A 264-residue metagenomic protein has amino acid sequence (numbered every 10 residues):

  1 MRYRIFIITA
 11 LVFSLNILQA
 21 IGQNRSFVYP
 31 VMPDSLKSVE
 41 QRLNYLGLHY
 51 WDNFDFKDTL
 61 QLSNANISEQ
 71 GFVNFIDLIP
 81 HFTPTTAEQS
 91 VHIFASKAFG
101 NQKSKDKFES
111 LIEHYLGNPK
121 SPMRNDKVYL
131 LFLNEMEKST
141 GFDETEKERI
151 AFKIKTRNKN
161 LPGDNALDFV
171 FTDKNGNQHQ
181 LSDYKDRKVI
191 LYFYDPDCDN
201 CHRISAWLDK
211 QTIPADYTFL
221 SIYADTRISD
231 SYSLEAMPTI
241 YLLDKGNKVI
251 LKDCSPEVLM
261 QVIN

Functional and structural regions predicted by a protein language model:
M1-S26: Bacterial Sec-dependent N-terminal signal peptides
I21-D168: Oxidative protein folding and maturation machinery
G163-V170, K174, H179-Q180: Pre-Walker A segment
G176, C198, L243-V249: Short, glycine-anchored, charge-dense loop/turn motifs used at functional sites
N177-W207: Short active-site neighborhood of thiol/selenol oxidoreductases, capturing the structured segment around
A215-R227: Thiol-based oxidoreductase modules, predominantly thioredoxin-like and allied folds used for disulfide exchange
Y232-Y241: Structural micro-motif
K245-N264: Non-catalytic, surface beta->alpha helical segment in thiol-disulfide oxidoreductase systems
